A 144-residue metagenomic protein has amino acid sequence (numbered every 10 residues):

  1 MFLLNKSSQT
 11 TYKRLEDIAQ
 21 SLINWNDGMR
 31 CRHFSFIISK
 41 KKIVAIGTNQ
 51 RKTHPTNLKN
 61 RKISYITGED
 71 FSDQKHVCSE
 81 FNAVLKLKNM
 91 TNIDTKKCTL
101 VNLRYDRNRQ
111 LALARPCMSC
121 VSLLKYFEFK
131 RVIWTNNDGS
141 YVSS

Functional and structural regions predicted by a protein language model:
M1-S144: Zinc-dependent deaminase catalytic domain
